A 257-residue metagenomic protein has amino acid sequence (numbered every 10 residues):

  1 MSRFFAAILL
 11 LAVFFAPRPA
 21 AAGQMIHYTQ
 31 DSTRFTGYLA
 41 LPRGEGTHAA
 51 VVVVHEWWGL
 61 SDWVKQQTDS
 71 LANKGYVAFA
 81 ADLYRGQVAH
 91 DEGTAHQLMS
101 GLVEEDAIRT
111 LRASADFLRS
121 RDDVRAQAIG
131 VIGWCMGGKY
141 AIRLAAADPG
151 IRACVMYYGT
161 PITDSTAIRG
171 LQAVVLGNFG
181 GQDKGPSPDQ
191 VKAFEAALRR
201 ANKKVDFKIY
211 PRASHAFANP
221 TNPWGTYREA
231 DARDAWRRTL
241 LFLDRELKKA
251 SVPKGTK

Functional and structural regions predicted by a protein language model:
A6-A16: Bacterial N-terminal signal peptides
R18-A22: Sec/Tat signal peptide C-region and signal peptidase I cleavage site
M25-R121, F217-N222: Serine-hydrolase catalytic machinery in alpha/beta-hydrolase-like enzymes
Y38, R199-K257: C-terminal catalytic histidine-bearing segment of alpha/beta-hydrolase fold enzymes
Q67, S187-A197: Short alpha-helix in the alpha/beta-hydrolase fold that links the catalytic acid
R112-Q172: Primarily recognizes the serine-hydrolase "nucleophile elbow" in alpha/beta-hydrolase and SGNH/GDSL folds
L171, G177-F179: Short beta-strand/loop motif that positions the catalytic acidic residue of the alpha/beta-hydrolase fold
Q182-P186: Acidic catalytic loop of the alpha/beta-hydrolase fold
